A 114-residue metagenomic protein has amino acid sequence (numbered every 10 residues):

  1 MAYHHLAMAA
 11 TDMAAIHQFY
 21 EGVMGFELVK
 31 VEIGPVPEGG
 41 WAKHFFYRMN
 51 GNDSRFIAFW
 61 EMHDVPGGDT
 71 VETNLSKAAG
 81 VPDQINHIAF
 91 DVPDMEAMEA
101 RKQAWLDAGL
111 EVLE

Functional and structural regions predicted by a protein language model:
M1-T11: Short, extreme N-terminal leader segments that mark the start of a protein/domain
A2, K43, R55, Q84-N86: Residues that flank catalytic or metal-binding motifs in active/ligand-binding sites
H5-A7, F46, H87-A89: Short aromatic/hydrophobic contact patches that present stacked aromatics for nucleic-acid/ligand binding
A9-M62: Core segments of cupin and vicinal oxygen chelate
M13-A14, N52, D64, G68-N74 (+1 more regions): Vicinal oxygen chelate
